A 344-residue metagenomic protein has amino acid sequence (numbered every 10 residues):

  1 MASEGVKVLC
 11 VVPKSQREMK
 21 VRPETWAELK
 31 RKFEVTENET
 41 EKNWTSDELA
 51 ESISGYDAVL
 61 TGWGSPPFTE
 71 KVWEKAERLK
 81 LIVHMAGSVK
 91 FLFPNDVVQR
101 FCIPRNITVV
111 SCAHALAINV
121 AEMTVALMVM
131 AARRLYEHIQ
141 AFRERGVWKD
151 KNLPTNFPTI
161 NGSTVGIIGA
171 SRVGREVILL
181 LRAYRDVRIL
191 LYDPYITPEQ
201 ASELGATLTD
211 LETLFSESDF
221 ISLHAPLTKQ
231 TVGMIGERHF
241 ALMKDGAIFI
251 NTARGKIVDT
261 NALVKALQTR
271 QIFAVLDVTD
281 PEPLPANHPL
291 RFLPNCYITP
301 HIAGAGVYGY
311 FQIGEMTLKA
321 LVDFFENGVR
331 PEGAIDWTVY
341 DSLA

Functional and structural regions predicted by a protein language model:
M1-A58, D336, S342-A344: N-terminal glycine-/charge-rich "phosphate-binding" loop or analogous flexible N-terminal tail
A2-G5, V12, R17-P23, T108-E122 (+3 more regions): C-terminal helix-to-coil terminal segments
E51-A58, E77-L79, S216-I221, K244-A247: Short acidic/histidine-rich motifs immediately flanking catalytic phosphotransfer sites in two-component signaling
Y56-R143, P154-P158: Phosphate/diphosphate ligand-binding glycine-rich loop within oxidoreductases
P67-V72, L190, P194-P289: Rossmann-like adenosine-cofactor binding region
Q99-A115, D245-I248, K265-D280, R291-A303: Rossmann-fold dehydrogenase core element
I139-E176: Glycine-rich NAD(P)-binding loop of Rossmann-like domains
A183-V187: Conserved S-adenosyl-L-methionine
